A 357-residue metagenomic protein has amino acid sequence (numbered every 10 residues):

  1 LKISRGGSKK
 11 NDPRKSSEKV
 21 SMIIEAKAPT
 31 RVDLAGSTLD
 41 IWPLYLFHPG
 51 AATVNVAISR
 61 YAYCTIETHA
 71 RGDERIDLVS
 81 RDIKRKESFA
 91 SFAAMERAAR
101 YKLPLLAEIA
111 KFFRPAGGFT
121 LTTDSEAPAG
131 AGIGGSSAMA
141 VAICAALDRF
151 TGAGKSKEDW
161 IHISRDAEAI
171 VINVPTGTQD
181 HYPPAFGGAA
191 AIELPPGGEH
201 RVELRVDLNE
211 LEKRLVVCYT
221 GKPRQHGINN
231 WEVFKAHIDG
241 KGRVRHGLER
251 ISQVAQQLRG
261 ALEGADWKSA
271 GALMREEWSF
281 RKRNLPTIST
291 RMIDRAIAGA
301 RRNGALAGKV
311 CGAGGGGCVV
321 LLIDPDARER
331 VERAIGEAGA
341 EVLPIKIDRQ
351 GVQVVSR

Functional and structural regions predicted by a protein language model:
K2-I3, K10-N11, K15-K19: Polybasic, lysine-rich low-complexity intrinsically disordered segments
E18-A35, L39-W42, L46-F47, N55-I58 (+5 more regions): C-terminal nucleotide
L103, S137-V141, T176: Short alpha-helical patches at coil-to-helix transitions and adjacent helical residues in well-structured domains
P115-T122: Conserved catalytic cysteine-centered active-site region of acyl-thioester-dependent Claisen-condensing enzymes
A127-A131, L306: Short pre-catalytic strand/loop immediately N-terminal to key active-site residues, enriched for Gly-Thr
I133-K157: DPxDG-like acidic metal-binding loop motif
G316-C318: Glycine-rich active-site/cofactor-binding loop and its immediate structural neighborhood
